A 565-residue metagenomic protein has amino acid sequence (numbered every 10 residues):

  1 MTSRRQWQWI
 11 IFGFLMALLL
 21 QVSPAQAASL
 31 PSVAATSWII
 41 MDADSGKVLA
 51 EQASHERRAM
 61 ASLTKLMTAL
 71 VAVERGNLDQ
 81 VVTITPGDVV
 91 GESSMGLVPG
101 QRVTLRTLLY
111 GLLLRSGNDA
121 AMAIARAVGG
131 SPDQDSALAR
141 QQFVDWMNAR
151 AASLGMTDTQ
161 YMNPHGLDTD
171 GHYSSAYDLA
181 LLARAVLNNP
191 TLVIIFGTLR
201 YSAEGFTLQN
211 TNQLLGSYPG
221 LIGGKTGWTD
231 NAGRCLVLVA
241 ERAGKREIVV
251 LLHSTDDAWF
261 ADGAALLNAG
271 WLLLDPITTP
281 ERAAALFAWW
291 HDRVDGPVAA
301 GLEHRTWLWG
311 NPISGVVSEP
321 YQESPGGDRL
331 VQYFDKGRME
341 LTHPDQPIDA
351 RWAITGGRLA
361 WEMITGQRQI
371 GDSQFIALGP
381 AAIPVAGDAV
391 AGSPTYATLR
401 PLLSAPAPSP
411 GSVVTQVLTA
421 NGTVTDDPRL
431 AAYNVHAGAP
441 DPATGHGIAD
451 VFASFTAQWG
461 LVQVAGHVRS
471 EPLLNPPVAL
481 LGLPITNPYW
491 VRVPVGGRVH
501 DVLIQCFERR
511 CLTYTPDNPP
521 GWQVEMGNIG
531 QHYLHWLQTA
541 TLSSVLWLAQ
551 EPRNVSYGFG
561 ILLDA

Functional and structural regions predicted by a protein language model:
M1-I11: Bacterial N-terminal signal peptides that target proteins for export
I10-Q21: Bacterial N-terminal signal peptides
A25-Y177, V186-L187: Active-site-adjacent loops and short helices of periplasmic peptidoglycan-processing enzymes
I39, A61, G111, M122-A123 (+7 more regions): Structural recognition of the beta-strand scaffold that forms the well-ordered cores of secreted hydrolase catalytic
E51-S62, S93-S94, H165, P219-T226 (+2 more regions): N-terminal post-signal-peptidase region of extra-cytosolic proteins
T64, P86-D88, P99-Q101, R126-V128 (+7 more regions): A mature extracytoplasmic/lumenal domain signature
M156-Q160, D168-D178, A183-D275: Domain-terminus/edge residues, biased toward the C-terminal soluble/receptor-binding domains of extracytoplasmic
D275-A565: Extended, compositionally biased repeat/scaffold regions that form elongated interaction surfaces
